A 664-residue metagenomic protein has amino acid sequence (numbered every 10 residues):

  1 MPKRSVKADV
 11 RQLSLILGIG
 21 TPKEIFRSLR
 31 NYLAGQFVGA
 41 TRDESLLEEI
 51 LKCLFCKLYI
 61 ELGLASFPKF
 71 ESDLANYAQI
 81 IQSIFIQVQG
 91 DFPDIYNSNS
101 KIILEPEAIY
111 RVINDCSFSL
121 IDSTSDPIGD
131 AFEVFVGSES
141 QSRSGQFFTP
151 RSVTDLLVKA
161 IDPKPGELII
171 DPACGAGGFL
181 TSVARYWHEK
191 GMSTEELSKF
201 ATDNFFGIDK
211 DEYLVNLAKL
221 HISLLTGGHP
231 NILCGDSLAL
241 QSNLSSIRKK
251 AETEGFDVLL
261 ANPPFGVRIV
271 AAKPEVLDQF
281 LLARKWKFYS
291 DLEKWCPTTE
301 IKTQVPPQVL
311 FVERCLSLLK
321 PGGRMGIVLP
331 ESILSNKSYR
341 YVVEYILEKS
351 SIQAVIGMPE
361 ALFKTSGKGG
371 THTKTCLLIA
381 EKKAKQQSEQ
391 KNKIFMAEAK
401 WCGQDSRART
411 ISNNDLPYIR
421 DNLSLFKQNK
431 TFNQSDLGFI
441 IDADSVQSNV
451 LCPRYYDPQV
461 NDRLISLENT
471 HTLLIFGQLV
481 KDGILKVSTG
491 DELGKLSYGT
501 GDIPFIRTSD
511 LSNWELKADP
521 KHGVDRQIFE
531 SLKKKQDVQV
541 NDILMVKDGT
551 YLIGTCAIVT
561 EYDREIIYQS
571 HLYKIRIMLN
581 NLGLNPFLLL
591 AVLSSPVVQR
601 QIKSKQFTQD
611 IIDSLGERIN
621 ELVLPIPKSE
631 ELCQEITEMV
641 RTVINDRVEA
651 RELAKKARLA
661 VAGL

Functional and structural regions predicted by a protein language model:
T41, I50-G137: Long recognition/docking surfaces used for binding and targeting
Q146-A261, G266-L277, L329-S332, V342-V343 (+1 more regions): Conserved S-adenosyl-L-methionine
W295-K364, H372, L377-A380: Conserved Class I SAM-dependent methyltransferase catalytic core
G357, S512-V524, I543-Y568, Q601-S604: Short, ligand-facing micro-motifs at secondary-structure edges
L378, E565-Y573, Q606-L632: A short glycine-rich beta-alpha junction/loop motif
N422-K495, K628-L664: Non-catalytic DNA-recognition/assembly elements of restriction-modification systems
G477-G494, S509-V540: Sequence-specific dsDNA recognition surfaces
K535-Q536, L544-L593: A short beta-sheet element
